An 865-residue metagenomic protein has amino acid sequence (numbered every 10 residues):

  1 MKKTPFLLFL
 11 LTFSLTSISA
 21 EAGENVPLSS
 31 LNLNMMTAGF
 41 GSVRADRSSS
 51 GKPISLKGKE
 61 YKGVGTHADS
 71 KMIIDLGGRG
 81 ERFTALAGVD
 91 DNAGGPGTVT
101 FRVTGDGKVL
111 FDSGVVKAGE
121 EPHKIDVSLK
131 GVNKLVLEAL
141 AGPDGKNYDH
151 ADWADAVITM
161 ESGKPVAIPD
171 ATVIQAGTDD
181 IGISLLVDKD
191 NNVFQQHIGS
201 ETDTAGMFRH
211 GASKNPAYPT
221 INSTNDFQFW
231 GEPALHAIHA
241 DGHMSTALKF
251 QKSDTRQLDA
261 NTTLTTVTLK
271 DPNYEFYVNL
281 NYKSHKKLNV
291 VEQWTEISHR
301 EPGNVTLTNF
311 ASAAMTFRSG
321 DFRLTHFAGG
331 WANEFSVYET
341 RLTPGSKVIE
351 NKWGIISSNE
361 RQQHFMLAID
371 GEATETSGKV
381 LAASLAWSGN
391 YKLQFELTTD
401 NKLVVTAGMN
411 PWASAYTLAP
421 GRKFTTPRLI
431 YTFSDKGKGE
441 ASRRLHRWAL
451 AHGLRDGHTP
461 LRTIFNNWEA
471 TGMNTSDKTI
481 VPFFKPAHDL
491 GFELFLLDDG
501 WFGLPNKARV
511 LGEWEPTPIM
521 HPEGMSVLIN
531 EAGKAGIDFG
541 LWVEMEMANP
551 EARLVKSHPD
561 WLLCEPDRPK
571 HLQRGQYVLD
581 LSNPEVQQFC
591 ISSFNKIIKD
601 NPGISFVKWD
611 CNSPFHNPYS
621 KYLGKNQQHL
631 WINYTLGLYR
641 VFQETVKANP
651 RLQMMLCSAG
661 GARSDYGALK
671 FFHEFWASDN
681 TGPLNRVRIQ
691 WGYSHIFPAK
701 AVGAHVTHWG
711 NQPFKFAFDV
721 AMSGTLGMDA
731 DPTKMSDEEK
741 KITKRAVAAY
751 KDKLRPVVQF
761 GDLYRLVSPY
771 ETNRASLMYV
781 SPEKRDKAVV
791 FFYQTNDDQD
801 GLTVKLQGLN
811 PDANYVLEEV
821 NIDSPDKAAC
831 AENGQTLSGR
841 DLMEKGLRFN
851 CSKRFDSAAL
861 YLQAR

Functional and structural regions predicted by a protein language model:
E21-V173: Gly-Asp-aromatic-enriched flexible segments
I174-E396, W412, N814-A828: Polysaccharide-binding surfaces and accessory modules of carbohydrate-active proteins
S245-T246, Y416-D435, F855-L862: Short Pro-Gly-centered flexible turn/kink motifs
T295, G421, A532, C590 (+4 more regions): Conserved, mostly hydrophobic/aromatic
F365-L367, E375, P769-P811: Carbohydrate-binding surface patches
D456-S592, N601, S605-F606: Aromatic-lined carbohydrate-binding/catalytic grooves of carbohydrate-active enzymes
P522-G524, K556-H558, L562-K715, T725 (+1 more regions): Active-site neighborhood of glycoside hydrolase catalytic domains
N796-R865: C-terminal beta-sandwich/jelly-roll accessory domains of carbohydrate-active enzymes
